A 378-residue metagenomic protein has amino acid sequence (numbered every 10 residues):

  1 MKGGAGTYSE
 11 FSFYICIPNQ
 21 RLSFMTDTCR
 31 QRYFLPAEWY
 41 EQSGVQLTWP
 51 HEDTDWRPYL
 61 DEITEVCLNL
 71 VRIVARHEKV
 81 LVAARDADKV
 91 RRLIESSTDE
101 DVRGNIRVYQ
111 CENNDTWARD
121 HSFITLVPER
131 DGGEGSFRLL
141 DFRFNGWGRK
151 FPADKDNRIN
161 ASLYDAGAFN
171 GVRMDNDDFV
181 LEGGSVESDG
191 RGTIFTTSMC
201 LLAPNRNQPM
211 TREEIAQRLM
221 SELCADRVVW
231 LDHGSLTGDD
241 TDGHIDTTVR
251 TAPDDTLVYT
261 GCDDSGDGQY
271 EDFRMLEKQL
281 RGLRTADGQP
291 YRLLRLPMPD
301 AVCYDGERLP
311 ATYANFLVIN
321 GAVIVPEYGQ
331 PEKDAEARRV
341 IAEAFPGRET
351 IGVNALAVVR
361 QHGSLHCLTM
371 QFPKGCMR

Functional and structural regions predicted by a protein language model:
M1, L22-M25: Initiator methionine at the very start of the polypeptide chain
G3-G6, G133: Residue-identity detector for glycine
G6-Y8, Q217: Intrinsic disorder/low-complexity segments
S9-S12, S23: Serine residues within intrinsically disordered or low-complexity segments
F24-R378: The feature marks the mature, well-folded catalytic cores of soluble enzymes
